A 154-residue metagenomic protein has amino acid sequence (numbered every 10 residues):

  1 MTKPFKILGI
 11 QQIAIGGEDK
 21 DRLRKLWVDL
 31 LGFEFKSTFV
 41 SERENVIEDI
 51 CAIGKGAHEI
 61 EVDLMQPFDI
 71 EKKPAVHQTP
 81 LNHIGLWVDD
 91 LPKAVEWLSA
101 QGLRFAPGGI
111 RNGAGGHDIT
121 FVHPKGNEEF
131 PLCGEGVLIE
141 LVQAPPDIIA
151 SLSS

Functional and structural regions predicted by a protein language model:
M1-R24, L81-V88, V142-S154: N-terminal beta-strand motif that seeds the catalytic metal site of vicinal oxygen chelate
T2-P4, T38, V95-S154: Vicinal oxygen chelate
G9-E18, D49-G54, K72-W97: Vicinal oxygen chelate
I10, A14, W27, C51 (+5 more regions): Short, structured motif recognition centered on aromatic/hydrophobic residues
L23-V28, L98: Conserved active-site tyrosine of GNAT-family acetyltransferases
E34, H58-I60, K72-K73, E129-F130 (+1 more regions): Short loop/beta submotifs within extracellular cysteine-rich repeat domains
S41-H58: C-terminal "cap" of GNAT-fold acetyltransferases
L64-E71, L132, V142: Amphipathic N-proximal alpha-helical interface segments
